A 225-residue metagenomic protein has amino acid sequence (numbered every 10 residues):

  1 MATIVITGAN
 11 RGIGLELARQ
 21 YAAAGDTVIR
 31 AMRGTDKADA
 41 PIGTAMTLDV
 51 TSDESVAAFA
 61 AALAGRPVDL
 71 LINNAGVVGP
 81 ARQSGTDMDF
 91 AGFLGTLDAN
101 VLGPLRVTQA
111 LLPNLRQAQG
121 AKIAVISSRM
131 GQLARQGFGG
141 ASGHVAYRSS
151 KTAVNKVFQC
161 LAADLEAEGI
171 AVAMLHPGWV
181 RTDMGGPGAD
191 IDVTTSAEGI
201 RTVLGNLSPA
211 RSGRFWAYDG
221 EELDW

Functional and structural regions predicted by a protein language model:
N10-Q20: N-terminal Rossmann NAD(P)H-binding glycine-rich loop of SDR-like oxidoreductase domains
Y21-D39: Conserved glycine-rich Rossmann-like NAD(P)H-binding loop of the short-chain dehydrogenase/reductase
I42-E54: Rossmann-fold cofactor-recognition segment
T51-P67: Conserved Rossmann-fold cofactor-binding substructure of NAD(P)-dependent oxidoreductases
I72, V107-L111, L115, V157-F158: Hydrophobic positions on the long internal alpha-helix of Rossmann-like NAD(P)-dependent oxidoreductase domains
V77, S84-L97, R116-E166: Catalytic loop of short-chain dehydrogenase/reductase
A167, M174-L175, G186-W225: C-terminal helical subdomain
